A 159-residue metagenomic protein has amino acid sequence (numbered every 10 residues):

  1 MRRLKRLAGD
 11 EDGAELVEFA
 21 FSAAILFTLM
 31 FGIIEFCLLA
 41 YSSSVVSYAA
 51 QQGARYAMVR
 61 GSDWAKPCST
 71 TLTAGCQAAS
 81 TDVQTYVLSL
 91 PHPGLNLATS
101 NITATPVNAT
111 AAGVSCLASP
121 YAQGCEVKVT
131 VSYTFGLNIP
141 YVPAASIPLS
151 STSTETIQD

Functional and structural regions predicted by a protein language model:
M1-V87: Alpha-helical assembly-interface signal, strongest on the long, hydrophobic N-terminal helix that forms
G9-D12, Q123-C125, L149: Residue-level preference for short coil/turn positions at secondary-structure junctions
A20, A122-G124, A144: Transmembrane beta-barrel outer-membrane domains
I25, H92-G94, Y141: Hydrophobic residues in alpha-helical membrane-spanning segments
S44, S100, S151-S153: Extracytoplasmic/periplasmic beta-strand context in beta-sandwich domains, especially the cupredoxin/COX2 CuA-binding
Y48, A54-T130, D159: Short amphipathic secondary-structure patches
W64, T130-D159: Low-complexity, S/T/G/P-rich flexible repeat/linker segments used as non-globular hinges and stalks within
